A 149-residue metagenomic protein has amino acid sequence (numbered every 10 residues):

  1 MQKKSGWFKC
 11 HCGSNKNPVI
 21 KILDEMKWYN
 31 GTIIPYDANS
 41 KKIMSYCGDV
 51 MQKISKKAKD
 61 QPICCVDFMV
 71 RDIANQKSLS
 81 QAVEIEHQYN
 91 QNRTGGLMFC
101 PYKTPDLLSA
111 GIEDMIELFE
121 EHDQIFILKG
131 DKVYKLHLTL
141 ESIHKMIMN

Functional and structural regions predicted by a protein language model:
M1-N149: Non-catalytic regulatory/interaction regions at protein termini and inter-domain linkers
